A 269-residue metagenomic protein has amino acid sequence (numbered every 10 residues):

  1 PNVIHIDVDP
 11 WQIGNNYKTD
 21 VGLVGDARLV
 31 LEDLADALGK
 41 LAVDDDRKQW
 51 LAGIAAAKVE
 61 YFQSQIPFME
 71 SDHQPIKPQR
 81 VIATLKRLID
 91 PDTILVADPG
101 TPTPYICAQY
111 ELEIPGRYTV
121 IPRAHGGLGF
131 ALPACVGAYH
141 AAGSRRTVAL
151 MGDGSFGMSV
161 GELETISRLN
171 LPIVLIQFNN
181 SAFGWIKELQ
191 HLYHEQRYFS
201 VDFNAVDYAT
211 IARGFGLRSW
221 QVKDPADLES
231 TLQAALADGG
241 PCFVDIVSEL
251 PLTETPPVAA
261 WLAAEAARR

Functional and structural regions predicted by a protein language model:
P1-G53, L232: Glycine-rich, acidic loop regions that bind phosphate or pyrophosphate groups
P1-H5, A141-F203: Conserved thiamine diphosphate
P1-P10, G116, P256-R269: A short, gly/pro- and small-residue-rich
I13-G22, G116-P122, M158, K187-S200 (+1 more regions): Short beta-alpha connecting loops at secondary-structure transitions that line or flank enzyme active sites
T19-E32, G161-N179, P256-A260: A short alpha/beta connector and helix-capping loop motif
V21-G22, D26, V30, D36-K40 (+1 more regions): Conserved thiamine diphosphate
A55-A142: Active-site diphosphate/adenylate-binding microenvironment
P225, T231-R269: Glycine/aspartate-rich loop-and-adjacent alpha/beta segment that forms the canonical ThDP
